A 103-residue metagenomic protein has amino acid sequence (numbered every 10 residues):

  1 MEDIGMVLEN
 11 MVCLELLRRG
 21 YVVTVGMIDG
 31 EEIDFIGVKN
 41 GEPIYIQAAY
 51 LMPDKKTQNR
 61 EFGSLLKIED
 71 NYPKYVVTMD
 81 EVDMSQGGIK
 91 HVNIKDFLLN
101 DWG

Functional and structural regions predicted by a protein language model:
M1-G103: A cross-kingdom feature that marks ATP-driven nucleic-acid transaction machinery
